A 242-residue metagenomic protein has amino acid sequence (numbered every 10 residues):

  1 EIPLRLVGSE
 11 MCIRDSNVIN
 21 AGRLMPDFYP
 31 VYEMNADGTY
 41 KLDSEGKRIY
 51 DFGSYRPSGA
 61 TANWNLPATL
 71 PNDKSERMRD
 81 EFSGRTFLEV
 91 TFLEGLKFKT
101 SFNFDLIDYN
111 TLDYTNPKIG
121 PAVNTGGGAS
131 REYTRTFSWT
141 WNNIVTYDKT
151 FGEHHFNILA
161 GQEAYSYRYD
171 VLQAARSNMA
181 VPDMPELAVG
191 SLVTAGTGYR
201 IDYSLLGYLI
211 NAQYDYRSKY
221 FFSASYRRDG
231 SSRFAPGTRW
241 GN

Functional and structural regions predicted by a protein language model:
E1-E10: Positively charged, low-complexity/disordered segments
R5, G84-V90, N143-Y147, I210-Y214: Residues on the lipid-exposed face of transmembrane beta-strands in outer-membrane beta-barrel proteins
S9-S83, K99-G207, R233-A235: Surface-exposed loop/interface segments of Gram-negative outer-membrane beta-barrel transport/assembly proteins
T91-L93, T150-E153, R217: Outer-membrane beta-barrel channels and translocator barrels
L96: An active-site-proximal structural segment forming one wall of the substrate-binding cleft that immediately precedes
N211-D215, F222-S225: Exposed, low-structure sequence patches enriched in small/polar residues
F222-F234: Transmembrane beta-strand segments that form the barrel wall of outer-membrane beta-barrel proteins
P236-N242: Short glycine/threonine-rich loop-to-helix capping motif typified by GTGT followed within a few residues by an Asp-Pro
